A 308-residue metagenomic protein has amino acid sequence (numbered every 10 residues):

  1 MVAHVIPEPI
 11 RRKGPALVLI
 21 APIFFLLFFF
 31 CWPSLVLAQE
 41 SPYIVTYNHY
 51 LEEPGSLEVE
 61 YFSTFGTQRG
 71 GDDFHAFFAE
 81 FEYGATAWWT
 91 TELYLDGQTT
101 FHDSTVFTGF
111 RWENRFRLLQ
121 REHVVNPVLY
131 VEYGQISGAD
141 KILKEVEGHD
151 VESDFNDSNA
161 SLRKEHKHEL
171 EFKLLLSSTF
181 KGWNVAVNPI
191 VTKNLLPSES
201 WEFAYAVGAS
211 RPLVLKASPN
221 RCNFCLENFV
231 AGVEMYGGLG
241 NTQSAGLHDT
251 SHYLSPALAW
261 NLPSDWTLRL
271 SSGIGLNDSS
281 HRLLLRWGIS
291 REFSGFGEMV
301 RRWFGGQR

Functional and structural regions predicted by a protein language model:
M1-L17: N-terminal secretory signal peptides that target proteins for export/translocation
A16-F25: Sec-dependent signal peptide recognition, specifically the positively charged N-region followed immediately by
F25-L26, V36: Cleavable N-terminal signal peptides
A38-R308: Transmembrane beta-barrel domains of Gram-negative outer membranes and organellar outer membranes
